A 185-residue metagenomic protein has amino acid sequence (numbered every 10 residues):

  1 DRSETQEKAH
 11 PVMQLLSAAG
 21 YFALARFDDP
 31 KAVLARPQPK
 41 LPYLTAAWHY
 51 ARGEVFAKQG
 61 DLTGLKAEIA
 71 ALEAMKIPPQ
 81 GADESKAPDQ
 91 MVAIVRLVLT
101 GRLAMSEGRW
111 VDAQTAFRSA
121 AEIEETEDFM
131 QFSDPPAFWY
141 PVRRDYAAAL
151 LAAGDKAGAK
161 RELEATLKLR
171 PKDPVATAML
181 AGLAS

Functional and structural regions predicted by a protein language model:
D1-A9, A35-L44, L72-D89, A121-S133 (+1 more regions): Solenoid-like repeat scaffolds
A19, A47, A51, V92-V95 (+3 more regions): "A position-specific structural signal for the A-helix of alpha-solenoid helical repeats
